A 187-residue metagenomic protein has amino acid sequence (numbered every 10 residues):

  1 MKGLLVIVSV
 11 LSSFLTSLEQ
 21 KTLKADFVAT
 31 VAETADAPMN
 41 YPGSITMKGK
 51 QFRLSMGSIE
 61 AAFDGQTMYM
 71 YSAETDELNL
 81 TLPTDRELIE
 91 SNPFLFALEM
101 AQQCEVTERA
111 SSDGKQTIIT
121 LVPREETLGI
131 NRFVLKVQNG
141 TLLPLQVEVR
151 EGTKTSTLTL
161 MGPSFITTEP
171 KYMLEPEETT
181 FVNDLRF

Functional and structural regions predicted by a protein language model:
M1-M39, T46-Q51, P176-F187: N-terminal leader/targeting segments and the immediate start of mature chains
I7-D26, P38, T67, Y71-N131 (+1 more regions): Flexible, processing/modification-adjacent segments and terminal tails in exported/periplasmic/extracellular proteins
F27-A29, R53-G57, I118-E125, L145-R150: Short beta-strand segments that buttress and anchor functional surface loops
P38-Y41, S55-G57, D64-G65, L128-F133 (+2 more regions): Short, surface-exposed coil-to-beta transition loops
G43, F52, I59, C104-E108 (+1 more regions): Residue-level detector of beta-strand structural context in well-folded domains
S44-S91, E151-S156: An acidic-aromatic
T46-K48, R109-S111, K136-G140: Short beta-strand micro-motifs enriched in acidic
D113, R124-N131, N139-F187: Non-transmembrane domains of secretory- and envelope-associated proteins
